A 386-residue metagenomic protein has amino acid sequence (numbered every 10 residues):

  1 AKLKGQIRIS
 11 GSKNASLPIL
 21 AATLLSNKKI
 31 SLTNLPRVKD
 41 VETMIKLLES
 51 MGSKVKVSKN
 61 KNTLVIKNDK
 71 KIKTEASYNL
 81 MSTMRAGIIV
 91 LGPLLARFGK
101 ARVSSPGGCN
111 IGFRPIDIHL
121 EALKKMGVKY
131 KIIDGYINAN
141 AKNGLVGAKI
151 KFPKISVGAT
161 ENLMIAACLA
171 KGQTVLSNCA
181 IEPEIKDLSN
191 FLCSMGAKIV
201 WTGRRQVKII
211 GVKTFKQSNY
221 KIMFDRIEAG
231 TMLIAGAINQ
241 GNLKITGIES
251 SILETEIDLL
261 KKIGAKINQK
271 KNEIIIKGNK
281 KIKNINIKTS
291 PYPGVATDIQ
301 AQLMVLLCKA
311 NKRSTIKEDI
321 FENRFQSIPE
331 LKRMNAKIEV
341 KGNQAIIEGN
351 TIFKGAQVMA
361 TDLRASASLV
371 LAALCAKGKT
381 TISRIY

Functional and structural regions predicted by a protein language model:
A1-Y386: Short, structured segments at the rim of ligand-binding sites
